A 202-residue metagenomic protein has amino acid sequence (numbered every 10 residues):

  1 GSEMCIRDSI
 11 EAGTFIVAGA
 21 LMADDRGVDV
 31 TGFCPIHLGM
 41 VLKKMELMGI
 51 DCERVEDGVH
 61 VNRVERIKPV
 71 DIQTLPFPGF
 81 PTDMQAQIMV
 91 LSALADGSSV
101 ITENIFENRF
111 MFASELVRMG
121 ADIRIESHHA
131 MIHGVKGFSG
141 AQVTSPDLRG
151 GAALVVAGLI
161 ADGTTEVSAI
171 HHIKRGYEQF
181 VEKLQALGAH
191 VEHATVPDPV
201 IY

Functional and structural regions predicted by a protein language model:
G1-E3, R7-Y202: Short, structured segments at the rim of ligand-binding sites
